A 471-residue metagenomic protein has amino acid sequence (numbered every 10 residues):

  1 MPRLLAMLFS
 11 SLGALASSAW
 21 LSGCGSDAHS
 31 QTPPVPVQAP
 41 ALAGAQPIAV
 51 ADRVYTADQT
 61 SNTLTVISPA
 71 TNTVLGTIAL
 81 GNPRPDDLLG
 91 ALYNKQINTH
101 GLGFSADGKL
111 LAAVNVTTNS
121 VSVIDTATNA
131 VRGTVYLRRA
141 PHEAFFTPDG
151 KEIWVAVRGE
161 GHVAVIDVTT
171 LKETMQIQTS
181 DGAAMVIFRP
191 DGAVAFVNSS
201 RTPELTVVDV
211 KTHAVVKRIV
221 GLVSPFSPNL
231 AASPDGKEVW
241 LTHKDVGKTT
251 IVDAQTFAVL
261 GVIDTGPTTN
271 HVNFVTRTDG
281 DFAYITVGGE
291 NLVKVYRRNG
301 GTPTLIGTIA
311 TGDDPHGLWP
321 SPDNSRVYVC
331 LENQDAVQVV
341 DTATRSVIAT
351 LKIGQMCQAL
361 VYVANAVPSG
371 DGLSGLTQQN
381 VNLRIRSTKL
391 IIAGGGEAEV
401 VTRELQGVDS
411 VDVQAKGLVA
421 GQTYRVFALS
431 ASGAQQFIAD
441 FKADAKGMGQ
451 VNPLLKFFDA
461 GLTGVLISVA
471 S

Functional and structural regions predicted by a protein language model:
M1-S11: Bacterial N-terminal signal peptides that target proteins for export
W20-G23: C-terminal motif of bacterial Sec signal peptides marking the signal peptidase cleavage site
G25-G395, A420, S432-F437, D444-K446 (+2 more regions): Predominantly soluble domains enriched in secretory-pathway, periplasmic, or organellar proteins
I392-Q406: Extracellular ectodomain segments of secreted/surface proteins
G407-V413: Structural beta-strand segments of beta-rich domains
A415-G417: Short, flexible loop/turn segments at beta-strand junctions in immunoglobulin-like and fibronectin type III
T423-L429: Beta-strand signatures of extracellular beta-sandwich domains
